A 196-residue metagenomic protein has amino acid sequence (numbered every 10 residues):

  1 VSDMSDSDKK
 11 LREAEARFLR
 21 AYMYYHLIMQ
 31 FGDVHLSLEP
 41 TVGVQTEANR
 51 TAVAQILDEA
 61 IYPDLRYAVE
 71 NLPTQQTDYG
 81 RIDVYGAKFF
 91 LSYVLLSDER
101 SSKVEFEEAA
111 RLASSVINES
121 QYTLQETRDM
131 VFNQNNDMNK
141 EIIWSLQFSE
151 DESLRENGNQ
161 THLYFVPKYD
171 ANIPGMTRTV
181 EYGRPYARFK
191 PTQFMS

Functional and structural regions predicted by a protein language model:
V1-F31, A52-I56, L65-Y79: Conserved, well-structured interaction surfaces
M23-V34, L91-S101: Extended, well-ordered alpha-helical segments in internal regulatory regions
L27, H35-S37, I142-L146: Structural recognition of the beta-strand scaffold that forms the well-ordered cores of secreted hydrolase catalytic
F31, A48-L57, D98-E108: Short coil/turn connectors between adjacent alpha-helices in alpha-solenoid helical repeat scaffolds
L38-Q45: Short linear capping/connector segments at secondary-structure termini
T46-E47, T74: A short, mixed-charge helix-start or loop-turn motif at secondary-structure junctions
A60-I61: N-terminal small/hydrophobic-rich alpha-helical segments that act as secretion/targeting modules
L65-Y67, R81-S196: An aromatic- and glycine-enriched ligand-binding surface/loop that stacks and positions planar moieties
